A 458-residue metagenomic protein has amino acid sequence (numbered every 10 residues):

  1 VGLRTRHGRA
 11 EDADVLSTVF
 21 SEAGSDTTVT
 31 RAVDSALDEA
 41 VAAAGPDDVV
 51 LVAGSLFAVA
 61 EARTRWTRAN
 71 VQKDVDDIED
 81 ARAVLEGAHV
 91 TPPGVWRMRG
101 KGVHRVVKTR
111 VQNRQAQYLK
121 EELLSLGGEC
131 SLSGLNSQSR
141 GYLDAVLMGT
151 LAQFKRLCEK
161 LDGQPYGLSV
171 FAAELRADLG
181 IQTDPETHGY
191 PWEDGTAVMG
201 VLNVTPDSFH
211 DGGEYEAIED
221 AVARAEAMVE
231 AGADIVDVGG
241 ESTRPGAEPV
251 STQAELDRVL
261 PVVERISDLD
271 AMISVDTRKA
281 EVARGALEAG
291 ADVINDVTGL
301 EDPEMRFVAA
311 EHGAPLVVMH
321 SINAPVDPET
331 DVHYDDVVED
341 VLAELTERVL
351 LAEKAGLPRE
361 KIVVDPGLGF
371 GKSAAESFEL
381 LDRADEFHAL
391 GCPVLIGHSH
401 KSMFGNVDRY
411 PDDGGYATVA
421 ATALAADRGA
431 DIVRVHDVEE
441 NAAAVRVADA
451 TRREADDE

Functional and structural regions predicted by a protein language model:
V1-R4, T205, D211-G213: Glycine-rich, flexible N-terminal cofactor/catalytic loop recognition
G2-D48: C-terminal helical cap/extension that packs against the catalytic core of soluble nucleotide-cofactor enzymes
E22-G24, S267-A271, K354-R359, F387-G391: Short helix-capping segments at alpha-helix termini
V29, N113-E121, S125-L126, L132 (+10 more regions): Active-site-adjacent loop and "lid" segments of alpha/beta metabolic enzymes
S55: Active-site-proximal loop/hinge segments that shape catalytic or ion-binding/gating pockets
R97-Q112: Short glycine-/aliphatic-rich beta-strand segments at the starts of folded cytosolic domains
A152-W192: Non-catalytic propeptide/linker segments at domain boundaries
V222-A231: Alpha-helical scaffold segments that flank or form the walls of functional sites
